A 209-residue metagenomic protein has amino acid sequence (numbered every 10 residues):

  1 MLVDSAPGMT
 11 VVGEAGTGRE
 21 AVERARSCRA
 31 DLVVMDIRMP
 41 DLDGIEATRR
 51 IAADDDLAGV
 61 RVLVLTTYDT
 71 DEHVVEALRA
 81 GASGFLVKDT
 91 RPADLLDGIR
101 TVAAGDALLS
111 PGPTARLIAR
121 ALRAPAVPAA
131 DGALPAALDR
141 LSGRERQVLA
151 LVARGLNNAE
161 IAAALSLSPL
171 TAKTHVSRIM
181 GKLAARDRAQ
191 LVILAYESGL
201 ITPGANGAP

Functional and structural regions predicted by a protein language model:
G8-G16, R24, A185: Short hydrophobic/Thr-rich beta-strand motif most characteristic of the beta2 strand and flanking loop of CheY-like
T17-E20, D43-R49: Acidic catalytic/metal-coordinating carboxylates
C28-V34: Active-site beta3 strand of CheY-like receiver
D36, T66: Active-site residues of response regulator receiver
M39-P40: Receiver (REC) domain active-site loop signature in two-component systems and cognate sites in sensor histidine kinases
V74-R79, G84, D89-G143, Q147 (+1 more regions): Short, flexible helix-to-coil linker/hinge segments that flank and couple to helix-turn-helix
G155-Q190: Recognition helix of helix-turn-helix DNA-binding domains
M180-P209: Basic, Lys/Arg-enriched C-terminal extension of HTH/homeodomain DNA-binding domains
